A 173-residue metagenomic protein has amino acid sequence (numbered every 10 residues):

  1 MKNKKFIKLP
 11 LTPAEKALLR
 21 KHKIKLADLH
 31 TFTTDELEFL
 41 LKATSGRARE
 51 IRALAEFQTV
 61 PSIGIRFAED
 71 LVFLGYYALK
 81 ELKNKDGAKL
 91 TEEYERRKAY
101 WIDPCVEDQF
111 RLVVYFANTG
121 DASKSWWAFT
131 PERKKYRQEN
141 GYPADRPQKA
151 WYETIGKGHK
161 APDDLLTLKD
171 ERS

Functional and structural regions predicted by a protein language model:
M1-S173: C-terminal extensions
